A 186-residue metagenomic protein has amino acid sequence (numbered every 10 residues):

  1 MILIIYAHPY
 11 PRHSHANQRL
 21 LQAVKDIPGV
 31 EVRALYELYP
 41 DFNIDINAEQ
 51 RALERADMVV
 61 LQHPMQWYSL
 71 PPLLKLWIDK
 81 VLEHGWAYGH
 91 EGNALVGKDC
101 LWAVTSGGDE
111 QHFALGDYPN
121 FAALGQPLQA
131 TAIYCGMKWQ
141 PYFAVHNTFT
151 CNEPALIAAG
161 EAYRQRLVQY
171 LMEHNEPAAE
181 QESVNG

Functional and structural regions predicted by a protein language model:
M1, L21, K25, P127-G186: Glycine-rich phosphate/pyrophosphate-binding loop and the adjoining helix
M1-Y36, Y163-Q169: N-terminal beta1-alpha1 ligand-phosphate binding loop
I4, V32, L61, W102-V104 (+1 more regions): Structural beta-sheet core signal
H15-R19, I44, P72-L76, P154: Generic recognition of short, well-ordered alpha-helical segments
V32-L53: N-terminal beta-loop-helix "entrance" segment that forms/cooperates in small-molecule cofactor or anionic ligand
Y36, Q66, V145: Residue-level "edge-of-site" marker
L38, G107-Q111, H146-F149: A short, flexible beta-alpha/helix-coil linker loop
N47-Q129: Helix-loop-strand module that forms the ligand-binding subsite of alpha/beta enzymes
